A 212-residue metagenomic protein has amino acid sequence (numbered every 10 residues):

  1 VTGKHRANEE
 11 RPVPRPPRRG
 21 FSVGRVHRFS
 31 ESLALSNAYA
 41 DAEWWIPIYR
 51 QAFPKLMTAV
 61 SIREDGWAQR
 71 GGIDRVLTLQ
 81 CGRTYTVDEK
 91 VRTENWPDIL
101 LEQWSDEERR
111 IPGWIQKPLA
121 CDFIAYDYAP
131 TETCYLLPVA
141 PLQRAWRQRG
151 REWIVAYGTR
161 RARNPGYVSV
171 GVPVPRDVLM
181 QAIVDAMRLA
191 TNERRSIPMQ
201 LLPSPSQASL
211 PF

Functional and structural regions predicted by a protein language model:
G3-K4, N8-R11, P17-Q69, T93 (+1 more regions): Acidic-basic catalytic patches of nuclease active cores, encompassing PD-(D/E)XK and other metal-cofactor nuclease
R11-P12, V76, K90, W104 (+1 more regions): Intrinsically disordered, low-complexity regions of eukaryotic proteins
R19-L33, T78-C81, P130-F212: Non-catalytic C-terminal interaction segments of nucleic acid-processing enzymes
R28-L33, K90-C134: Catalytic cores of nucleic-acid endonucleases
L56-M57, A125, A156-R161: Assembly/interface hotspot detector across virion components, adhesins/toxins, and nucleic-acid enzymes
G71-I73, A120: Short beta-strand or tight-loop elements that sit immediately N-terminal to catalytic metal-binding acidic residues
R75-L77, C81-N95: Conserved catalytic cores of phosphodiester-cleaving nucleases, focusing on short active-site segments
